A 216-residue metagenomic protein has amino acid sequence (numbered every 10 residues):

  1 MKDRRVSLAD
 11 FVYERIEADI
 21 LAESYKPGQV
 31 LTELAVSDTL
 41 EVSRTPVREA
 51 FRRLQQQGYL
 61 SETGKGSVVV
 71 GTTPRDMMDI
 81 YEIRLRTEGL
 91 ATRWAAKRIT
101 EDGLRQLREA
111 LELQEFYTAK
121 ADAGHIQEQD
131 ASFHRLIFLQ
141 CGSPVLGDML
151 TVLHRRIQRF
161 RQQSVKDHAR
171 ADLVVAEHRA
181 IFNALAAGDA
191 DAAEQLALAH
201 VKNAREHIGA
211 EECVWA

Functional and structural regions predicted by a protein language model:
M1, T72-M78, T92-I99, Y117-D122 (+2 more regions): A ubiquitous short alpha-helical element
M1-R93, K97, G209-A216: Short linear motifs at protein or domain termini
S7, R105, G124, A169-D172: Short helix-capping and inter-helix turn/linker motifs at the boundaries of alpha-helical repeat units
G64, T87, E109, L173-A176: Alpha-helix N-cap/N′ positions at the starts of helices
E101-Q162, A176-A184, A192-N203: Conserved amphipathic alpha-helical segments that form helical-bundle/coiled-coil interaction surfaces
Q158-R161, V165-H168, R205-E212: Short amphipathic alpha-helical interaction/hinge segments
